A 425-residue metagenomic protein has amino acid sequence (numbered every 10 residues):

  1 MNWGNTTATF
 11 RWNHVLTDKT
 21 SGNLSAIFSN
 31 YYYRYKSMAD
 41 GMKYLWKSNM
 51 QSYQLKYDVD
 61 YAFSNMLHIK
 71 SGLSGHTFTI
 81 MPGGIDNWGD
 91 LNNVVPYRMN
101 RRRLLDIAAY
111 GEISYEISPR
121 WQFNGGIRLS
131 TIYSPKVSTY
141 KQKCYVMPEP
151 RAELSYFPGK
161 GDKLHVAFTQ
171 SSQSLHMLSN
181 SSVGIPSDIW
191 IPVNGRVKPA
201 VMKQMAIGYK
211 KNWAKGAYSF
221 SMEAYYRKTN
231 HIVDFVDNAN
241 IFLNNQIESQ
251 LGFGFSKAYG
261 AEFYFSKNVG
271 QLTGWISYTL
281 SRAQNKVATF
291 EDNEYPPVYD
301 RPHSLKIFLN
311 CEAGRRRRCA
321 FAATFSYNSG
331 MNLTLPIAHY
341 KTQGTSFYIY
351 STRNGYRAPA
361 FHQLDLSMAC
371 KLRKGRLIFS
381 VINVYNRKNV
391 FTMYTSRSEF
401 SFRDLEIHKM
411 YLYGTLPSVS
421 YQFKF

Functional and structural regions predicted by a protein language model:
M1, T7, R11, M38-K47 (+10 more regions): Extracellular loop and loop/strand-boundary signature of outer-membrane beta-barrel proteins
N2-T139, S221-A224, W275: Face-selective signature of the C-terminal outer-membrane beta-barrel domain
L16-G22, M66-I69, R120-F123, G161-L164 (+4 more regions): Repeated loop/turn-to-beta-strand initiation elements of outer-membrane beta-barrel proteins
K19, N23-I27, Y32-R34, F157 (+4 more regions): Membrane-embedded beta-barrel scaffold of Gram-negative outer-membrane proteins
F28-Y32, G75-M81, L129-P135, F168-S174 (+9 more regions): Transmembrane beta-strands of outer-membrane beta-barrel pores
S52-D58, R98-D106, Y110, N194-K198 (+3 more regions): Outer membrane beta-barrel strand-and-loop segments of large Gram-negative receptors, especially TonB-dependent
Y225-K228, S249-L335, S420-K424: Gram-negative outer-membrane beta-barrel transporters
R317, S326-G344, A369-F425: C-terminal beta-signal and adjacent terminal beta-strands/loops of Gram-negative outer-membrane beta-barrel proteins
